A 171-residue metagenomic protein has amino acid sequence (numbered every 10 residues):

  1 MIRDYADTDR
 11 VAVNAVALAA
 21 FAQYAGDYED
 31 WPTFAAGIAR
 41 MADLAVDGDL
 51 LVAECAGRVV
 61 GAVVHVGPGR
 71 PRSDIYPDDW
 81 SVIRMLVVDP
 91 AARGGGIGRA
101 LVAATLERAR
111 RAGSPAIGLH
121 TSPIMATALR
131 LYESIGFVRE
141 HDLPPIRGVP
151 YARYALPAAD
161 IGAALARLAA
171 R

Functional and structural regions predicted by a protein language model:
M1-I2: Extreme N-terminal starter segment of soluble prokaryotic enzymes
A6, V16-A19, L51, D79-W80 (+2 more regions): C-terminal "cap" of GNAT-fold acetyltransferases
D7-V11, A15-P90, V102-A104, R108 (+3 more regions): Acetyl-CoA-dependent GNAT
G57, G61, G96-G98, G136: Conserved phosphate-binding and hydrolysis motifs of nucleotide-dependent enzymes
M85-A103, R110-A112, P123-R130, S134: Conserved glycine-rich acetyl-CoA-binding loop
